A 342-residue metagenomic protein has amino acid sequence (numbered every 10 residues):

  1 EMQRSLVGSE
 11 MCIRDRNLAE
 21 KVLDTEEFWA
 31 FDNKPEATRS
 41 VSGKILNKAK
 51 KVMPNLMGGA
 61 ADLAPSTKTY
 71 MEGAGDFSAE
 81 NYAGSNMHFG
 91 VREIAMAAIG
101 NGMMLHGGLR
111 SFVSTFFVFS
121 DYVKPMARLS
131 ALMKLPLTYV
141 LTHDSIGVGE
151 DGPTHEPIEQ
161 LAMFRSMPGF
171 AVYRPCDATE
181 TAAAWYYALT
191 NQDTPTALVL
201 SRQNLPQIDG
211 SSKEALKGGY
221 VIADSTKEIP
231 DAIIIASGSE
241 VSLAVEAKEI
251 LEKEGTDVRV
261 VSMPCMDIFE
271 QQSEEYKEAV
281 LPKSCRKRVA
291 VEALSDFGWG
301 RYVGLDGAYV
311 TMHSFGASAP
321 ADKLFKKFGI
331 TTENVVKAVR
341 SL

Functional and structural regions predicted by a protein language model:
E1-G8, I13: Single conserved hydrophobic/aromatic residue that forms the stacking wall/gate of nucleotide- or nucleobase-binding
A19-N55: Active-site pocket-lining segments that scaffold enzyme catalytic pockets across diverse folds
S42, L46, M96, G100 (+1 more regions): Short, highly selective alpha-helical patches that border small-molecule cofactor pockets in redox/cofactor-processing
V52-L56, N81-S85, H106-R110, M133-T138 (+7 more regions): Short coil/turn connectors at secondary-structure junctions
M57, A64-L161, A183: Thiamine diphosphate
G59-A60, F89, F112-V113, Y139-L141 (+4 more regions): General beta-strand structural signal in soluble alpha/beta enzymes
V148-P153, T181, T190-L342: Thiamine diphosphate
